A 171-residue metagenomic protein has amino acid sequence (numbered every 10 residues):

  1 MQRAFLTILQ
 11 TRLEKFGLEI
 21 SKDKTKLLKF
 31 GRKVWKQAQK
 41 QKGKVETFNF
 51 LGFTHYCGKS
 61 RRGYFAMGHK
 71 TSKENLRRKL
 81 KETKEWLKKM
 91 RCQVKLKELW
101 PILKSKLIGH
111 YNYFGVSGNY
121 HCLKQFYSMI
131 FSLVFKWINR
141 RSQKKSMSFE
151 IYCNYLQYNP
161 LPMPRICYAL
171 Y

Functional and structural regions predicted by a protein language model:
M1-Y171: Non-catalytic terminal/accessory segments
